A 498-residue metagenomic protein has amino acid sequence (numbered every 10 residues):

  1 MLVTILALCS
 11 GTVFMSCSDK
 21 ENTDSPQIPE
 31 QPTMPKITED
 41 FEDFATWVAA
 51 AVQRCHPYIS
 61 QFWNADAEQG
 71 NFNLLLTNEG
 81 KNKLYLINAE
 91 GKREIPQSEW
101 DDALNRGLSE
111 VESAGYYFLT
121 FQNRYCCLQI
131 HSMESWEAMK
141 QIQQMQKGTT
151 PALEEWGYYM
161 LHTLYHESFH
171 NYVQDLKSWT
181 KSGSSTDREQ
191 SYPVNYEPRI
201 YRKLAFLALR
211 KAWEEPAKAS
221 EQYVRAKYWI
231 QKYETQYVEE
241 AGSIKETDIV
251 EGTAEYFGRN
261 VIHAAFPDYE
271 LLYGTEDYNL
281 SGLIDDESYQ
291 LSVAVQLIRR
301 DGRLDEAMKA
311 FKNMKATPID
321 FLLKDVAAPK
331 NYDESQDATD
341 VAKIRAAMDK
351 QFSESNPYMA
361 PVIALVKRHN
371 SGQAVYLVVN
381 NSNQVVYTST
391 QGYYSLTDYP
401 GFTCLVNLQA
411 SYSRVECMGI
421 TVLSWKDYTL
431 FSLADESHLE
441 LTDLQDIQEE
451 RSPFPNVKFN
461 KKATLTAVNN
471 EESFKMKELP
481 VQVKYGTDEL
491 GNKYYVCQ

Functional and structural regions predicted by a protein language model:
M1-L2: Bacterial N-terminal signal peptides that target proteins for export
A7-P35: Bacterial Sec-dependent N-terminal signal peptides
I28-D101, Y158: N-terminal mature-domain "stem" immediately C-terminal to a signal peptide or N-terminal signal-anchor/transmembrane
D43, W47, A310-Q498: Non-catalytic terminal regions of proteins
R93-G157, V468, D488: Active-site scaffold of zinc-dependent metalloenzymes
T120, D175-E240, I244-E270: Post-HExxH zinc-binding segment in Zn-dependent metallohydrolases
H162-D175: Active-site recognition of the HExxH zinc-binding catalytic motif
V238-E334: Active-site-proximal alpha-helical
